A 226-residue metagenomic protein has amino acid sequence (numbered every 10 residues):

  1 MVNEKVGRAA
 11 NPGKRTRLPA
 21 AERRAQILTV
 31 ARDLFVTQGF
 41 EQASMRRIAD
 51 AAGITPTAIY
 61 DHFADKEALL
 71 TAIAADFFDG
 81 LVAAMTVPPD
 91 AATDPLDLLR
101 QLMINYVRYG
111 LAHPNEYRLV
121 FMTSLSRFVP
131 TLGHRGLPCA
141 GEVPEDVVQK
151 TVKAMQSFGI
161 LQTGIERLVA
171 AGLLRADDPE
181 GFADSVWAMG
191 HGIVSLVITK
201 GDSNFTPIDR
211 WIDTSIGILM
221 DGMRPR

Functional and structural regions predicted by a protein language model:
M1-E22, D33, R135-E142, R226: N-terminal intrinsically disordered/low-complexity leader segments
R23-R32, I48, I73-F77, L81 (+2 more regions): Generic hydrophobic, amphipathic alpha-helix propensity
Q26, V30, L34-A68, A72: Helix-turn-helix
L34, A84, P88, Y109 (+2 more regions): Short alpha-helical functional segments enriched in proximate histidine and acidic residues
T37-E41, A92, H113, A171: Short coil/turn segments at alpha/beta junctions that flank glycine-rich nucleotide-binding fingerprints
L70-F77, V120, R135: Alpha-helical DNA-contacting segments of helix-turn-helix folds
A72, T86-E116, A183-V186: Hydrophobic alpha-helical connector segments
Y117-R118, M122, V129-R135, C139-F158 (+2 more regions): Hydrophobic/aromatic-rich alpha-helical bundle segments in the mid-to-C-terminal region
